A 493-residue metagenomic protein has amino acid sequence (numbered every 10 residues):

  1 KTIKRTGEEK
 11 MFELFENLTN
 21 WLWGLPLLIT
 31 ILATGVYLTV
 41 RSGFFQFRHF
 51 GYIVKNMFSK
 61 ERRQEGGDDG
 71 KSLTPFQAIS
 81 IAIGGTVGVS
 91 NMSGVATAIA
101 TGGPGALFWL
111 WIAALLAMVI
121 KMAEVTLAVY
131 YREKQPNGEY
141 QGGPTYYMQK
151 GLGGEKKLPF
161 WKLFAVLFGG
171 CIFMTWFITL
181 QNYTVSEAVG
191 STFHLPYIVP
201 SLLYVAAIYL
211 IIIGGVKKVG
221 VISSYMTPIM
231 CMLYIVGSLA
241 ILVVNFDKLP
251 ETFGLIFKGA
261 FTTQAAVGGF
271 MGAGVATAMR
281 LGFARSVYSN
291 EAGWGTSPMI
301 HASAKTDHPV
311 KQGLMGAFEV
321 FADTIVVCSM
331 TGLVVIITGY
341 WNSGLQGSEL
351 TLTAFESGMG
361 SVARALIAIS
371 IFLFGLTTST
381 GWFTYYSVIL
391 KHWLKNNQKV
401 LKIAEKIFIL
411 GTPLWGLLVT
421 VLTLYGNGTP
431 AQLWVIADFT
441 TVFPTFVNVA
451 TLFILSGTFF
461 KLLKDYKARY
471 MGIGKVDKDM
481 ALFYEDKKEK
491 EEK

Functional and structural regions predicted by a protein language model:
M11-V89, I99-A106, A117, A450-K493: N-terminal alpha-helical transmembrane segments of multi-pass membrane transport and channel/translocase proteins
L28-A33, W111, K162-G170, S191-V216 (+3 more regions): Transmembrane alpha-helical segments of multi-pass small-molecule transport proteins
T30-Y37, R41-V54, T184-V189, L195-N245 (+3 more regions): Membrane-interface loop-to-helix entry segments
R41-F45, S90-V95, W176-A188, I208-I222 (+4 more regions): Transmembrane helix-loop junctions in multi-pass membrane proteins
F44-L73, T97-L107, V119-L158, W341-G358 (+3 more regions): Flexible loop linkers connecting adjacent transmembrane helices in multi-pass alpha-helical membrane transporters
E65-I99, L127-Y130, P136-L152, L167-G170 (+1 more regions): Alpha-helical membrane segments and immediately flanking helix-loop junctions that form or couple to the substrate/ion
M122-N137, L239-L255, T263, V267-F270 (+3 more regions): Extracellular/periplasmic helix-exit of transmembrane alpha-helices
G153-F160, F374-T420, T451-K493: C-terminal membrane-solvent junction of multi-pass transporters and transport-like membrane proteins
